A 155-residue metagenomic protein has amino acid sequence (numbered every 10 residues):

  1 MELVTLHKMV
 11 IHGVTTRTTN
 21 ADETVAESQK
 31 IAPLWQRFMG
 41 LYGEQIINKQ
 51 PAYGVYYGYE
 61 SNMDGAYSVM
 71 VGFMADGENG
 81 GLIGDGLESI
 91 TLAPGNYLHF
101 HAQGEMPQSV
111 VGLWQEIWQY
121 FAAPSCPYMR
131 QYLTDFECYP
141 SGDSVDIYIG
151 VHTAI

Functional and structural regions predicted by a protein language model:
M1-I155: A solvent-exposed interaction/effector surface
